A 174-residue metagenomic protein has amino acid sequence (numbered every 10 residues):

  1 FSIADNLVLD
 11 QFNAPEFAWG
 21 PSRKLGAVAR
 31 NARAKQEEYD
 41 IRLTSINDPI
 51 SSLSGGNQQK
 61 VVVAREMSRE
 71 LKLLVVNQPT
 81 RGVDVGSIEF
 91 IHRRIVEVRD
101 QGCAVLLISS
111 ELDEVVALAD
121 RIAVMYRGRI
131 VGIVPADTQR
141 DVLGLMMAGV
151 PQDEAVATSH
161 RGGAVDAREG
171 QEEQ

Functional and structural regions predicted by a protein language model:
F1-Q174: Glycine-rich phosphate-binding loops of nucleotide-dependent enzymes
